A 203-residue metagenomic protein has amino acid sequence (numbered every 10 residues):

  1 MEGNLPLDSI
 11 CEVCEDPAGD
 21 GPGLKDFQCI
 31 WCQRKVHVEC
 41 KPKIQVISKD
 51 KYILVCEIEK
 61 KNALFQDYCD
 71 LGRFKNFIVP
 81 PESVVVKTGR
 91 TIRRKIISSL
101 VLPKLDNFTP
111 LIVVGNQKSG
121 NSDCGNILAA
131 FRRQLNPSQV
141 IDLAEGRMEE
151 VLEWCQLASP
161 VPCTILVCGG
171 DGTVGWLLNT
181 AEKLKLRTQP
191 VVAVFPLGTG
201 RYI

Functional and structural regions predicted by a protein language model:
M1-P103, F108, I112: Cys/His-rich zinc-coordinating "finger" modules and their low-complexity flanking regions in eukaryotic trafficking
I92-R93, V101-I203: Small-residue-rich beta-alpha loop regions that form the catalytic core of phosphotransfer and lipid-active enzymes
